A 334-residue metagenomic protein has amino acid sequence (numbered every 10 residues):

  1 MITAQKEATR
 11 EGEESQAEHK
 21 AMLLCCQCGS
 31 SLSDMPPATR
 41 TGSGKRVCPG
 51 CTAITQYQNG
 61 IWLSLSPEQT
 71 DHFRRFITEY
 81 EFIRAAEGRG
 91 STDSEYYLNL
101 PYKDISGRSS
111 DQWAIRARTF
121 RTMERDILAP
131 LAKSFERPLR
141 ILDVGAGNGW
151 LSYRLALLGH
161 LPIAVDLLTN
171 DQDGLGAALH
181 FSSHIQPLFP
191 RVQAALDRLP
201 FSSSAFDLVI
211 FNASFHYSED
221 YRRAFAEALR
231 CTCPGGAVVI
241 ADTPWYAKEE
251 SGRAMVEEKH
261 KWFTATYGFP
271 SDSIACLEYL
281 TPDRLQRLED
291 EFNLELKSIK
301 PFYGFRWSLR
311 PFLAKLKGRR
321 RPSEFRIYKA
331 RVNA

Functional and structural regions predicted by a protein language model:
I2-S91: N-terminal auxiliary segments of SAM/dcSAM-dependent transferases
N59, L63-F135: Conserved class I S-adenosyl-L-methionine
L142, N148-R198: Class I SAM-dependent methyltransferase SAM/SAH-binding core
D197-V209: A short acidic, Gly/Pro-enriched loop at the edge of an enzyme's catalytic core that lines a small-molecule cofactor
L208-D220: A short SAM/SAH-binding and catalytic strip from SAM-dependent methyltransferases
R222-A237: A short glycine-rich, Lys/Arg-flanked "PGG" loop and its adjoining helix->strand segment in the class I
V239-F263: Conserved class I S-adenosyl-L-methionine
A275-N293: Short alpha-helix
